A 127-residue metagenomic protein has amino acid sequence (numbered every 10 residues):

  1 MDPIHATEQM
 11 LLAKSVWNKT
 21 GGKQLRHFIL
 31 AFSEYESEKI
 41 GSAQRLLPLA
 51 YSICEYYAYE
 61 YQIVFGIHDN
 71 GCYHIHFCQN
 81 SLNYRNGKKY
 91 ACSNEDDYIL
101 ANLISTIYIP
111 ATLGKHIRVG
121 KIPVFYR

Functional and structural regions predicted by a protein language model:
M1-R127: N-terminal nicking endonuclease/strand-transfer module with a His-rich metal-binding environment and a catalytic Tyr
